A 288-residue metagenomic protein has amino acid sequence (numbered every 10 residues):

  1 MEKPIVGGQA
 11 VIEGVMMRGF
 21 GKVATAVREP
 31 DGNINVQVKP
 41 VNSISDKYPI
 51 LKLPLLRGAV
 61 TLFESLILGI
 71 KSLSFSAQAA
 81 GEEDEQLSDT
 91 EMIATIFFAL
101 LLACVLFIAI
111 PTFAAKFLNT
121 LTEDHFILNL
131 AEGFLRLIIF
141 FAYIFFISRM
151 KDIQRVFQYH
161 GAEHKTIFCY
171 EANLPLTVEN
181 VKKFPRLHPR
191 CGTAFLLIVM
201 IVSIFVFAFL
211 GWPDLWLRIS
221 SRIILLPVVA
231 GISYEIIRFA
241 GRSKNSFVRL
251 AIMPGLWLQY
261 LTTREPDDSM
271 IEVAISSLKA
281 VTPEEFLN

Functional and structural regions predicted by a protein language model:
M1-S74: Divalent-cation
E2-M17, G21, T25, D31 (+5 more regions): Polar-ligand-bearing catalytic/cofactor-coordination segments of membrane-embedded or membrane-tethered inner-membrane
V41-N42, D46-P49, L62, G69-T90 (+6 more regions): Multi-pass alpha-helical transmembrane bundle typical of ion/small-solute transporters and intramembrane aspartyl
P54-A77, R242-L261: A transmembrane-helix-recognition feature enriched in membrane-embedded lipid enzymes and envelope glyco-/phospholipid
K71-A79, L100-E123, V199-S221, A230 (+1 more regions): Juxtamembrane "helix exit" motif at the C-terminal ends of alpha-helical transmembrane segments in multi-pass membrane
A80-E85, A114-A131, L210-S220, F239-R249 (+1 more regions): Membrane interface segments of multi-pass transport proteins and intramembrane proteases
E91-F107, H188-V199: Select subsegments of transmembrane alpha-helices in polytopic membrane proteins, especially boundary-proximal
E123-F140, I219-S233: Small-residue-enriched core segments of transmembrane alpha-helices in multipass membrane transport and channel
